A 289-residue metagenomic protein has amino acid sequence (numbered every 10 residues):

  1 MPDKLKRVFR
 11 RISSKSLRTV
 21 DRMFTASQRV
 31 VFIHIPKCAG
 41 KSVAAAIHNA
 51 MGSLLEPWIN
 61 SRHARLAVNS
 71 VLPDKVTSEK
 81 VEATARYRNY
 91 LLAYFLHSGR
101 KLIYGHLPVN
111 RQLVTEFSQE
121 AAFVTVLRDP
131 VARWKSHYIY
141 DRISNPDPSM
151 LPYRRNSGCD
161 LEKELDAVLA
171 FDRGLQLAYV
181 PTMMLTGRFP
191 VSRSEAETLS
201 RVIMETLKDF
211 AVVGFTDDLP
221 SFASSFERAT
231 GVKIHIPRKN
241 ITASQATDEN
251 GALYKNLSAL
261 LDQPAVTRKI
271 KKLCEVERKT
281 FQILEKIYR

Functional and structural regions predicted by a protein language model:
M1-L91, H137, R142-I143: PAPS-dependent sulfotransferase catalytic core
T19, A64-V126, A132-R238: PAPS-dependent sulfotransferase catalytic domain
V30-I35, A122, F210-D218, A265-K272: Conserved aromatic-histidine-acidic binding/catalytic patches
A39, D129, F226, I270-L273 (+1 more regions): A residue-level signal for conserved active-site and pocket-lining positions in enzyme catalytic cores
A44, H48, V131, A223-E227 (+1 more regions): Non-transmembrane alpha-helical segments in soluble domains of secreted/periplasmic/extracellular proteins
L72, G105, G187, R201-V202 (+1 more regions): PAPS-dependent sulfotransferase catalytic core
